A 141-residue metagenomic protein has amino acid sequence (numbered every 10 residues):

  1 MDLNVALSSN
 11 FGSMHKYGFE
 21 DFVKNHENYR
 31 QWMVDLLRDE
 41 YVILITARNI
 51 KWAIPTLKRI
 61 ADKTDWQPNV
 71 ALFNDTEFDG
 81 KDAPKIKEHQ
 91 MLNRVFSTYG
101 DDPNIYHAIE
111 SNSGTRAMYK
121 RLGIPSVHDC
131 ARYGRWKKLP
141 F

Functional and structural regions predicted by a protein language model:
M1-K85: Alpha-helical substrate-recognition element adjacent to the catalytic core
L7, Q90, T115: Conserved short alpha-helix immediately C-terminal to the canonical SAM/SAH-binding motif I of Rossmann-like
L37-I43, S97-I105: Short, surface-exposed connector motifs at secondary-structure boundaries
T56-T64, N93-V95, A117-I124: Short, aromatic/basic amphipathic alpha-helical patches
K81-T98: Donor nucleotide-activated moiety binding/catalytic core segment of transferases that use nucleotide-activated donors
D102-F141: Acidic, Mg2+-coordinating phosphoryl-transfer loop and its flanking beta/alpha structural elements, shared across
